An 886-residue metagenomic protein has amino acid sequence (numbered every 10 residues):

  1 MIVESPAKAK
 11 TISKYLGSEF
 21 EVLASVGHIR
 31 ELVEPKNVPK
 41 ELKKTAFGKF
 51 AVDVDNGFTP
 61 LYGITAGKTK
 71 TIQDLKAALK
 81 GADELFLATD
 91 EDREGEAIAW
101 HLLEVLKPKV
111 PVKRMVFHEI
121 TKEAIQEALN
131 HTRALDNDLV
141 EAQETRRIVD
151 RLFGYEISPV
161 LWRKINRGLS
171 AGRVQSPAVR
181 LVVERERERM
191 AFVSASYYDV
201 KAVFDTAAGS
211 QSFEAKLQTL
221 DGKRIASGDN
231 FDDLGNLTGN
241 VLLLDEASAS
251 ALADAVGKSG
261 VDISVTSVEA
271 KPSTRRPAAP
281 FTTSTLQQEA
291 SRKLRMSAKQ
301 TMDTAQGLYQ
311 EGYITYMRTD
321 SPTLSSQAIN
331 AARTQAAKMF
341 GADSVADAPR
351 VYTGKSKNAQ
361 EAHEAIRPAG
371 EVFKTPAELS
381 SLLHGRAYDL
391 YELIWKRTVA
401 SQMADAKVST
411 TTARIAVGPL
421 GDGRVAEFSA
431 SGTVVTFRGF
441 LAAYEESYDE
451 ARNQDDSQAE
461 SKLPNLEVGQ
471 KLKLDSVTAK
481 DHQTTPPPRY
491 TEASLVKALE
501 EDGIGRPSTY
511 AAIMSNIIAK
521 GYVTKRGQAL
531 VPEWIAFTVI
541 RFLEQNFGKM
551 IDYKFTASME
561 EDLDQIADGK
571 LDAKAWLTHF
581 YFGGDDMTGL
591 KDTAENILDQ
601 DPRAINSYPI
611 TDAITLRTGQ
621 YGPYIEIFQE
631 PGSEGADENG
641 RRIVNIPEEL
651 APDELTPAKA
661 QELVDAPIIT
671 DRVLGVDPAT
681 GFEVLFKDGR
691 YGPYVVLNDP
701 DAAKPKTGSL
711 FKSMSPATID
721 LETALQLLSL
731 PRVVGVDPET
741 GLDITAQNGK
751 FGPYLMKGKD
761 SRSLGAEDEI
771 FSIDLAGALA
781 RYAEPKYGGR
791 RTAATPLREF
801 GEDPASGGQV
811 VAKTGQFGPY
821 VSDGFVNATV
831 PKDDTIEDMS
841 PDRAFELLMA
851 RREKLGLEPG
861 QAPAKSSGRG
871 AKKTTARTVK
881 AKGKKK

Functional and structural regions predicted by a protein language model:
M1-R147, E156, G228-F231, G239-A255 (+3 more regions): Intrinsically disordered, low-complexity regulatory segments
P6-A9, V26-L32, E91-G95, H118-A124 (+7 more regions): Conserved nucleotide-binding/hydrolysis micro-motifs of P-loop NTPases
K10-T11, S18-F20, S158, A191 (+5 more regions): Basic, low-complexity terminal or inter-domain segments flanking catalytic cores
G67, Q73, K80-G81, I120-F204 (+1 more regions): C-terminal or mid-to-C-terminal helical accessory/interaction module adjacent to the motor/catalytic core
D90, Q287-E289, K293-T301: A conserved hydrophobic secondary-structure block that centers on an alpha-helix together with its immediately flanking
K164-G168, V183-D245, K293, G439: C-terminal helical "lid" subdomain and adjoining coupling/linker elements of P-loop NTPases
S250-A279, S284, A290, V477-Q483: Pre-Walker A segment
